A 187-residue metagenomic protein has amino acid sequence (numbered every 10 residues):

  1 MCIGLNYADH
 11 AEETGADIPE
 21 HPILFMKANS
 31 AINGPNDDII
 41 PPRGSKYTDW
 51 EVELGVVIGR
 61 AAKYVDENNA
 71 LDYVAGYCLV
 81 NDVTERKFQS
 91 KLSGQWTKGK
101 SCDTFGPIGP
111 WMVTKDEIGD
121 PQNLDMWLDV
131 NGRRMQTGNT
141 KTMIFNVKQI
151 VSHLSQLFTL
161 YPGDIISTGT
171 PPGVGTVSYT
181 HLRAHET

Functional and structural regions predicted by a protein language model:
M1-R134, G138-N139, Q149, Y161: Active-site microenvironments in enzyme catalytic cores
T137-T142, S155: Short, glycine/charged-rich beta-strand-loop motifs at protein surfaces that mediate ligand recognition and catalysis
N146-Y179: A conserved acidic, glycine/proline-rich C-terminal tail/linker
T180-T187: Conserved small/polar residues in nucleotide/adenosyl-binding loops
